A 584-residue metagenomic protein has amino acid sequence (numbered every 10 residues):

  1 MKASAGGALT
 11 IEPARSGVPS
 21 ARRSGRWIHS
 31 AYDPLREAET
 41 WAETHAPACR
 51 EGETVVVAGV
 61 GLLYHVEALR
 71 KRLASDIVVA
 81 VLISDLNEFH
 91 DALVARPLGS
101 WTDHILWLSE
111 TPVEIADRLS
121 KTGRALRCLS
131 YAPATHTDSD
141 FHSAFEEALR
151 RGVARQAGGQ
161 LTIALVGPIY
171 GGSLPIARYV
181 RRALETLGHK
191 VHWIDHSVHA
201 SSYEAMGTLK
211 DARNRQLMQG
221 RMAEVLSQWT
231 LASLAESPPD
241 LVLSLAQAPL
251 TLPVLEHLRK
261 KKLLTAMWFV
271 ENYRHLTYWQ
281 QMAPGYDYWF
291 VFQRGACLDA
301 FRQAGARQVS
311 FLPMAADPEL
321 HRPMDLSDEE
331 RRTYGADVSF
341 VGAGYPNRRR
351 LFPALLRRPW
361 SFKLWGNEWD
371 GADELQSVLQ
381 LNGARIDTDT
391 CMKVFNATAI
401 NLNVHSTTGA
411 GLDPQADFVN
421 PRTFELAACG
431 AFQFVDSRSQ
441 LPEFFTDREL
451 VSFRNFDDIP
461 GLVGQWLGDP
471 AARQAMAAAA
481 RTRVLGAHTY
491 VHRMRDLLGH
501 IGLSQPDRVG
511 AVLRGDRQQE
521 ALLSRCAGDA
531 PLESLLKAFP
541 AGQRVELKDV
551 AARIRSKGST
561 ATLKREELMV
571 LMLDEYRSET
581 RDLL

Functional and structural regions predicted by a protein language model:
M1-T54, V60-I163, S173-R182, T186-L187 (+1 more regions): N-terminal donor/sugar-recognition subdomains of glycan-related enzymes, prototypically the membrane-proximal stem
A144-R215, R221-A223, L245-A246, Y288-F432 (+2 more regions): Nucleotide-sugar donor-binding catalytic core of glycosyltransferases
A164-L165, A232-P249: Short N-terminal targeting/anchoring amphipathic segment
L258-N272: Active-site proximal beta-strand in glycosyltransferases
Y278-F292: A conserved, positively charged/aromatic
N420, L450-F456, W466-P470: Conserved acidic donor-binding segment of nucleotide-sugar-dependent glycosyltransferases
P442-L462: Change "using UDP/GDP/dTDP sugars" to "using nucleotide sugars
Q465-L584: C-terminal amphipathic helix plus adjacent low-complexity, charged tail appended to glycosyltransferase catalytic
